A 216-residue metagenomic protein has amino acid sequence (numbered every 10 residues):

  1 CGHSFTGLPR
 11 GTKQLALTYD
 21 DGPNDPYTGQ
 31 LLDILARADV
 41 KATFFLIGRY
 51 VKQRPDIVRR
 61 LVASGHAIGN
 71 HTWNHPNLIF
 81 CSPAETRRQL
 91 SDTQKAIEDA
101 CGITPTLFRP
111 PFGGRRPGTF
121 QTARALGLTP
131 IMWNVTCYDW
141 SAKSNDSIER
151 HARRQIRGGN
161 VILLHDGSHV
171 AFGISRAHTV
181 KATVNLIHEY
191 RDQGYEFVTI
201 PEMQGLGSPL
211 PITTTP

Functional and structural regions predicted by a protein language model:
C1-I79, E85, Q89-I103, Y138 (+1 more regions): Active-site beta->alpha N-cap acidic-glycine motif
G2-G11, A38, K52, A177-P216: C-terminal domain-boundary segment and adjacent tail
D20, L35, I68-H71, F108-P111 (+3 more regions): Divalent metal-coordination and catalytic microenvironments
Q30-D33, D56, R60-A63, R88 (+4 more regions): Alpha-helical scaffolding segments of alpha/beta enzyme cores, especially the outer helices of TIM-barrel or partial
P76-C81, H169-G173: A short acidic, helix-capping loop that chelates divalent metal ions and anchors anionic groups
G114, F120-I156, N160, Y195-L206: His/Asp/Glu-enriched short active-site or ligand-binding loop at hydrolase and phosphoryl-transfer sites
C137-N145, A171-K181: Active-site glycine- and acidic-residue-rich loops that bind and position anionic ligands or nucleotide-like cofactors
